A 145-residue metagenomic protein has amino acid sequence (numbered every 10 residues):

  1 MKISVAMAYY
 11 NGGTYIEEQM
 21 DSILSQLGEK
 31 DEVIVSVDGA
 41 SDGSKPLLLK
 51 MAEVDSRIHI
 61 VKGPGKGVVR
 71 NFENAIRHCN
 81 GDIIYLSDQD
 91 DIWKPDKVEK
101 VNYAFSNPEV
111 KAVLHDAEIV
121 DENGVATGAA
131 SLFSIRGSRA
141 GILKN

Functional and structural regions predicted by a protein language model:
M1-N145: Nucleotide-sugar donor-binding/catalytic module of glycosyltransferases that assemble extracellular/cell-envelope
